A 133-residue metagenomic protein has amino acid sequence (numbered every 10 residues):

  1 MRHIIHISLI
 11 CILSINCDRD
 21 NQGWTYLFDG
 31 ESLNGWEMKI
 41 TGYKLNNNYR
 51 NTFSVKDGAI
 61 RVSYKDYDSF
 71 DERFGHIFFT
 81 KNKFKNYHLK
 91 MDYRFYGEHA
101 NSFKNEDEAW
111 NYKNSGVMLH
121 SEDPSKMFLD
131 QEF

Functional and structural regions predicted by a protein language model:
M1-I10: Sec-dependent signal peptide recognition, specifically the positively charged N-region followed immediately by
C17-F133: Carbohydrate-interacting regions of secretory-pathway proteins
